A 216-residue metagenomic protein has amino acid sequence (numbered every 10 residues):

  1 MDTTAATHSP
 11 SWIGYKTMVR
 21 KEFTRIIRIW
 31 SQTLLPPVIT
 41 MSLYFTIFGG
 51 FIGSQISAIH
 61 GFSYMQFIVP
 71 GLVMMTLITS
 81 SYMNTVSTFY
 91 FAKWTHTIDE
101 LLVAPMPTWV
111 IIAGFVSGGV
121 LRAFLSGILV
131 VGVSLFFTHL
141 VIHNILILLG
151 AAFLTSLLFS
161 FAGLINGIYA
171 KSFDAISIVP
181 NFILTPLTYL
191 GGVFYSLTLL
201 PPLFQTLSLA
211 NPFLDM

Functional and structural regions predicted by a protein language model:
D2-S11, R25-A92, T138-L148, I178 (+1 more regions): Transmembrane helix-boundary elements of multi-pass transport/secretion proteins, especially ABC-type permease modules
A6-R20, Y189-M216: Short hydrophobic, aromatic-rich alpha-helical segments embedded in or entering the lipid bilayer of multi-pass
T17, K21-R25, F91, H96-V103 (+3 more regions): Short amphipathic alpha-helical coupling elements at transmembrane boundaries
L35-I39, S172-G191: Pore- or pathway-lining transmembrane helices of multi-pass membrane proteins that form conduits for solutes/ions
G49-S54, M75, F91, A104 (+5 more regions): Transmembrane helix-loop junction
S80-M106, G119: Transmembrane helix boundary and interhelical loop/hinge segments in multi-pass membrane proteins
P107-T108, S196: Short coil/turn motifs that cap or connect alpha-helices
T108, I112-P180: Alpha-helical transmembrane segments and their short interhelical loops
